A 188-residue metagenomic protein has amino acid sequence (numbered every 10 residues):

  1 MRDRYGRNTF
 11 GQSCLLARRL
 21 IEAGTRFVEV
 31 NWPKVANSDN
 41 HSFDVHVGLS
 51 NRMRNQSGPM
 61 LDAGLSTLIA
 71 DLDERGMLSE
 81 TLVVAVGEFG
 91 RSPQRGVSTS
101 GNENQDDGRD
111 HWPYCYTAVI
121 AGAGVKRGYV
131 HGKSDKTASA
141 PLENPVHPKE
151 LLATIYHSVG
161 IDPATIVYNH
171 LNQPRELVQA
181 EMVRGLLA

Functional and structural regions predicted by a protein language model:
M1-A188: Ligand-binding pockets and gating/stacking loops
